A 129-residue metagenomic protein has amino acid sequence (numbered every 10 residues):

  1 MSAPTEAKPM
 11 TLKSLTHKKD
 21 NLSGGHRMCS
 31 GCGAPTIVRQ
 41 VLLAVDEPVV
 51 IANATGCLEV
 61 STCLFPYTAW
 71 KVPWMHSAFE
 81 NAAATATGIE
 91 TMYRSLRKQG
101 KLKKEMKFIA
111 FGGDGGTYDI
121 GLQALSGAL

Functional and structural regions predicted by a protein language model:
M1-P4: Intrinsically disordered, compositionally biased charged tails
E6-L129: Cofactor-binding active-site loop characterized by glycine-rich and histidine/acidic residues
